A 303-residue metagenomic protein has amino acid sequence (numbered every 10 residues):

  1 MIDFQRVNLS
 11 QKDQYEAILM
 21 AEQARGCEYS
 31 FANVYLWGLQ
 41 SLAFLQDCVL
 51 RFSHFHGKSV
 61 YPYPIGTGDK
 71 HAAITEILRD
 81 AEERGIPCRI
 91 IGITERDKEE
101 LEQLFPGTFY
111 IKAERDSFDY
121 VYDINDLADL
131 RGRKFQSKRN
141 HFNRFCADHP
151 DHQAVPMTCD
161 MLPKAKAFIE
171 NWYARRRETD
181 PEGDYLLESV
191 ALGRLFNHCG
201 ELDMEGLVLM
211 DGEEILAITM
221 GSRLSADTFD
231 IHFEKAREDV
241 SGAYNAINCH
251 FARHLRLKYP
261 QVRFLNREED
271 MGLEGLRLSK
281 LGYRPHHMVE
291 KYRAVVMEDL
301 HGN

Functional and structural regions predicted by a protein language model:
M1-F55, L300-N303: Non-cleavable N-terminal signal-anchor transmembrane helices
C27-R96, M210-E238: Conserved donor-binding loop and adjoining core beta-sheet/short helix segment in diverse acyl/aminoacyl transferases
P87-L104, R115-F118: Short, glycine/charge-rich beta-strand/loop segments that flank catalytic centers and engage negatively charged groups
R89-I90, V155, R263-R267: Short catalytic-loop micro-motif centered on adjacent basic/acidic residues
L104-E114, L281-V289: Conserved acetyl-CoA-binding loop of GNAT-fold acetyltransferases
G107-G183: Acyltransferase donor/substrate-recognition loop-hinge adjacent to the catalytic core
D160, K164-E214: Short, conserved active-site entrance elements at the starts or edges of catalytic domains
M204-M297: Aromatic (often tryptophan-rich) hydrophobic motifs at membrane interfaces
